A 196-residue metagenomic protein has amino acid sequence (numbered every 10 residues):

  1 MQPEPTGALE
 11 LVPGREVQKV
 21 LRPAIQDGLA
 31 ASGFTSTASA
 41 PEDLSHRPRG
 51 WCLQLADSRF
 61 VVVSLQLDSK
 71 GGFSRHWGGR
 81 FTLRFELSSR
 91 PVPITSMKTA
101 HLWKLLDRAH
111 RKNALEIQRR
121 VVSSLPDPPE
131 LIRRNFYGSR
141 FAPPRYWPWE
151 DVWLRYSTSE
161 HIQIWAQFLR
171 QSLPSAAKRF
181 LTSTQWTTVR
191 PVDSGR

Functional and structural regions predicted by a protein language model:
M1-A24, S36-R196: Intrinsically disordered, low-complexity regulatory regions enriched in serine/threonine/proline and acidic residues
P23, D27-A31: Surface/interface-facing alpha-helical segments and adjacent flexible terminal/loop regions used for partner/assembly
